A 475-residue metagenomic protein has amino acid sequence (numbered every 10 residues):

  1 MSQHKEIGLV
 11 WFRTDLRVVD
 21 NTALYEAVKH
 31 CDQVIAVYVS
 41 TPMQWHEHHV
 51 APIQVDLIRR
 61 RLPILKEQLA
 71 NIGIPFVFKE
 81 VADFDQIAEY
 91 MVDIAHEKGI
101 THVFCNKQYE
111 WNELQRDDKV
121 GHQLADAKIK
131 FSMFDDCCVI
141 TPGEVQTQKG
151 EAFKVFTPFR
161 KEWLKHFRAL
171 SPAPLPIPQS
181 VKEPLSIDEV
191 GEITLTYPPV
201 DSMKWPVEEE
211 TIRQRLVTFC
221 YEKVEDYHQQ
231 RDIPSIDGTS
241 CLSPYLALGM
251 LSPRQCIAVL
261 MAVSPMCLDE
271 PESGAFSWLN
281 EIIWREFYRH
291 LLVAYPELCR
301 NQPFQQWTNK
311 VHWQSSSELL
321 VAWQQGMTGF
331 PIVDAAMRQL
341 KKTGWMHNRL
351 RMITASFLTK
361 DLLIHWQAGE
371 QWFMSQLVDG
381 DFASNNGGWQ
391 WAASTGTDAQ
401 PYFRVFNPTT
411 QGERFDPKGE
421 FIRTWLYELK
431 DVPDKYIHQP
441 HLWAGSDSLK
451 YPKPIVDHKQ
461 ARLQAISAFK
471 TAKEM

Functional and structural regions predicted by a protein language model:
M1-S171, S467-A472: Trp/Phe/Arg-rich N-terminal binding region typifying the photolyase-homology
L16-V19, N112, D237, G274 (+2 more regions): Short, glycine/acidic-rich beta->alpha junctions
A23, R61, L65, I212-R215 (+7 more regions): Alpha-helical packing segments of well-folded alpha/beta enzyme cores
V28, H96, M337, E370 (+2 more regions): Residues within alpha-helical segments
I129, G150-Q305, F415-D416, E420-M475: Glycine/tryptophan-enriched, flexible segments
C241-E428: Active-site-proximal binding-pocket segments
